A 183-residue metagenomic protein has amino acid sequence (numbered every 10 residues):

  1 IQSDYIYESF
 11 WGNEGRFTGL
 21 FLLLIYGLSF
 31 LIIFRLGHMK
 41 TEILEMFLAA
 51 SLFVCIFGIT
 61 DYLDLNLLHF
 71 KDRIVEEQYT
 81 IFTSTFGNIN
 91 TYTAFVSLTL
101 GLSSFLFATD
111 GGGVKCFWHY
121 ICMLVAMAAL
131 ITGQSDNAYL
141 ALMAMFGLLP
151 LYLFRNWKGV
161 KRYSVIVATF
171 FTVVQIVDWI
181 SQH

Functional and structural regions predicted by a protein language model:
I1-S9, Y62-N66: Transmembrane alpha-helix boundary signature
Y7-F17: Short acidic, glycine/Ser/Thr-rich loop/turn "cap" segments at secondary-structure junctions
G15-Q182: Alpha-helical transmembrane segments of multi-pass inner-membrane proteins
